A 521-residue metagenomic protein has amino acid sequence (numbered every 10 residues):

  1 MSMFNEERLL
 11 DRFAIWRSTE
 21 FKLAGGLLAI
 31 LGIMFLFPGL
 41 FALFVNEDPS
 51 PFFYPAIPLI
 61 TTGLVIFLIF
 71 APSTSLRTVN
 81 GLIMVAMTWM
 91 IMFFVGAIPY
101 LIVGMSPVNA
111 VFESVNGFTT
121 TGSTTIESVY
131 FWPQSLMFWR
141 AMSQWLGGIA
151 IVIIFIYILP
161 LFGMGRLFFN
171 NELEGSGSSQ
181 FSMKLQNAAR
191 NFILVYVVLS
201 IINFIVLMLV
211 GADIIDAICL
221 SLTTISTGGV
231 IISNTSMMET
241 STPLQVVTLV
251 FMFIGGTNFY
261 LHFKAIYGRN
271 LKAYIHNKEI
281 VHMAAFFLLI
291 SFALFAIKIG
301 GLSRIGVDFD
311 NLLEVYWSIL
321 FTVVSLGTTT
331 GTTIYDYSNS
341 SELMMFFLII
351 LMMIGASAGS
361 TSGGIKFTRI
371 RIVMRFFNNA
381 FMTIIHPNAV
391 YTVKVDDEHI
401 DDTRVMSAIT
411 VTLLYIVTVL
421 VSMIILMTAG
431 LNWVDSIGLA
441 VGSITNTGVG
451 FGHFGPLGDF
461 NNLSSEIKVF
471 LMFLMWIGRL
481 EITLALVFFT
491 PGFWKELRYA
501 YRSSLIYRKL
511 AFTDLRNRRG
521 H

Functional and structural regions predicted by a protein language model:
M1-H521: Membrane-proximal intracellular helices of multi-pass ion channels
